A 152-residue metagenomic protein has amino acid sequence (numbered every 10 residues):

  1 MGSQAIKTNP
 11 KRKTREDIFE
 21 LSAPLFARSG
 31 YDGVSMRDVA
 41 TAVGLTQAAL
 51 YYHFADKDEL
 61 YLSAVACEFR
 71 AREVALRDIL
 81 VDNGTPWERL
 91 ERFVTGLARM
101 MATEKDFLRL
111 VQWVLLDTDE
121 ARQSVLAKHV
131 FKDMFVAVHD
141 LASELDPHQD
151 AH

Functional and structural regions predicted by a protein language model:
M1-A5: Short, intrinsically disordered or compositionally biased N-terminal tails of bacterial proteins
I6, D17, L21, L25-E59 (+1 more regions): Helix-turn-helix
R15-E16, M36, D58, L62 (+6 more regions): Short, structured helix-loop boundary elements
R28-D32, N83, E104: Short coil/turn segments at alpha/beta junctions that flank glycine-rich nucleotide-binding fingerprints
G44, L60, E68-R72, T103 (+2 more regions): Amphipathic, well-ordered alpha-helical segments in soluble domains
S63, R77-T103, A137, D146-A151: Hydrophobic alpha-helical connector segments
R70-D78, R92, E120-D146: Amphipathic alpha-helical packing segments from all-alpha helical-bundle domains
A102-V125: Amphipathic alpha-helical segments used for helix-helix packing
